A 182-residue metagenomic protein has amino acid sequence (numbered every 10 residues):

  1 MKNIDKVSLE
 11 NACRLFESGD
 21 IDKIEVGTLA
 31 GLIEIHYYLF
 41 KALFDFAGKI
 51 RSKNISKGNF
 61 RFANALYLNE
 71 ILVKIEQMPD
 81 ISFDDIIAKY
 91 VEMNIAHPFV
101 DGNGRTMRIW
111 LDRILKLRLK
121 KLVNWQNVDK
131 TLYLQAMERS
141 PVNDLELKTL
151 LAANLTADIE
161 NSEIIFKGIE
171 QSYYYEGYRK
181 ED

Functional and structural regions predicted by a protein language model:
M1-D182: FIC/Doc superfamily catalytic core
